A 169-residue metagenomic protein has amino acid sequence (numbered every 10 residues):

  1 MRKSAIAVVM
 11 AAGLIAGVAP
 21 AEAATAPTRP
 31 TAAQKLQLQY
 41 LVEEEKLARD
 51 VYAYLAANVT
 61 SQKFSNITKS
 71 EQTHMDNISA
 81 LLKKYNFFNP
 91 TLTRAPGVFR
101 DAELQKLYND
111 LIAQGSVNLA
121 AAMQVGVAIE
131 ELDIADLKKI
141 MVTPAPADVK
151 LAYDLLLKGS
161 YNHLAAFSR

Functional and structural regions predicted by a protein language model:
M1-A7: Bacterial N-terminal signal peptides that target proteins for export
V8-A16: Bacterial N-terminal signal peptides
V18-T25: Sec/Tat signal peptide C-region and signal peptidase I cleavage site
T25-R169: All-alpha RGS (Regulator of G-protein Signaling) helical domain and cognate RGS-like helical scaffolds
